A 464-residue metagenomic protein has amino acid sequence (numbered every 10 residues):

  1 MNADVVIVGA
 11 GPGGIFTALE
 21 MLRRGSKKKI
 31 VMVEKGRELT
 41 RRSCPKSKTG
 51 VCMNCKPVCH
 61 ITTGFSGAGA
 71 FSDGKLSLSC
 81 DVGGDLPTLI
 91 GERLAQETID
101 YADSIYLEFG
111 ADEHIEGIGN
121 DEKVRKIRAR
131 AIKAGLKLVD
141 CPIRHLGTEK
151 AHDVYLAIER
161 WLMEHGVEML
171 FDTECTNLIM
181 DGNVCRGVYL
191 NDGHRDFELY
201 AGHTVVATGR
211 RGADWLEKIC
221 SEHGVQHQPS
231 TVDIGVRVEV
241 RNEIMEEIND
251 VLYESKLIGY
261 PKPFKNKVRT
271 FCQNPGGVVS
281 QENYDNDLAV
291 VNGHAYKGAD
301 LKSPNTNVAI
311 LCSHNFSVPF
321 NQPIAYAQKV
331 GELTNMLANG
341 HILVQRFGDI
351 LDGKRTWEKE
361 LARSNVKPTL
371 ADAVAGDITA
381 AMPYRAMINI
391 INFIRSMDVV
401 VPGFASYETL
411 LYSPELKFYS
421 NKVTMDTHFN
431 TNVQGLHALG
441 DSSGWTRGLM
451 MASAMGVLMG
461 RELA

Functional and structural regions predicted by a protein language model:
M1-G83, D121-A464: Residues forming the flavin
P57, G64-G117: Dinucleotide-binding Rossmann-like beta1-alpha1 core, especially the glycine-rich loop that anchors the ADP
